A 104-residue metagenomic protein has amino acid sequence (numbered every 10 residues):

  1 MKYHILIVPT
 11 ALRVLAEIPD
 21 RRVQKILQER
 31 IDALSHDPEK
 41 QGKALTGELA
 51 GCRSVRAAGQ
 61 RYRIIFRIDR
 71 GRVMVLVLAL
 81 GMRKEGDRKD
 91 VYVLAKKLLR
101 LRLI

Functional and structural regions predicted by a protein language model:
M1-R30, I104: Arg/Lys-rich, positively charged N-terminal/basic patches that mediate binding to nucleic acids
H4, R13, R67-I104: Enriched for short, Lys/Arg-rich terminal
V23, L27-R30, Q41, L45 (+1 more regions): Amphipathic alpha-helical interface surfaces
L34-S35, E39: Short proline/glycine- and basic residue-enriched helix-capping loop/turn segments at helix->loop/beta transitions
K40-E85: Basic/aromatic recognition patch in beta-strand/loop cores that engages polyanionic ligands
